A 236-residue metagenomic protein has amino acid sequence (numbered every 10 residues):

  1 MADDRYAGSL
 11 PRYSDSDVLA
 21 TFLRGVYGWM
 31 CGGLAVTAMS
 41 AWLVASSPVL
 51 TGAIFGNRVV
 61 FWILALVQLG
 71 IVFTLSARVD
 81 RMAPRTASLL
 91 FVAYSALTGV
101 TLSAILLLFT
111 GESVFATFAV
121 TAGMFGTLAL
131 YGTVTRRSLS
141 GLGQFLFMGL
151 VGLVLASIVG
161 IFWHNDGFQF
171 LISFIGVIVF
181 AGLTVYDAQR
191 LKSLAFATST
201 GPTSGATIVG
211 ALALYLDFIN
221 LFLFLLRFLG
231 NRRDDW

Functional and structural regions predicted by a protein language model:
M1-W236: A hydrophobic alpha-helical transmembrane-helix feature that marks the membrane cores and membrane-interface segments
